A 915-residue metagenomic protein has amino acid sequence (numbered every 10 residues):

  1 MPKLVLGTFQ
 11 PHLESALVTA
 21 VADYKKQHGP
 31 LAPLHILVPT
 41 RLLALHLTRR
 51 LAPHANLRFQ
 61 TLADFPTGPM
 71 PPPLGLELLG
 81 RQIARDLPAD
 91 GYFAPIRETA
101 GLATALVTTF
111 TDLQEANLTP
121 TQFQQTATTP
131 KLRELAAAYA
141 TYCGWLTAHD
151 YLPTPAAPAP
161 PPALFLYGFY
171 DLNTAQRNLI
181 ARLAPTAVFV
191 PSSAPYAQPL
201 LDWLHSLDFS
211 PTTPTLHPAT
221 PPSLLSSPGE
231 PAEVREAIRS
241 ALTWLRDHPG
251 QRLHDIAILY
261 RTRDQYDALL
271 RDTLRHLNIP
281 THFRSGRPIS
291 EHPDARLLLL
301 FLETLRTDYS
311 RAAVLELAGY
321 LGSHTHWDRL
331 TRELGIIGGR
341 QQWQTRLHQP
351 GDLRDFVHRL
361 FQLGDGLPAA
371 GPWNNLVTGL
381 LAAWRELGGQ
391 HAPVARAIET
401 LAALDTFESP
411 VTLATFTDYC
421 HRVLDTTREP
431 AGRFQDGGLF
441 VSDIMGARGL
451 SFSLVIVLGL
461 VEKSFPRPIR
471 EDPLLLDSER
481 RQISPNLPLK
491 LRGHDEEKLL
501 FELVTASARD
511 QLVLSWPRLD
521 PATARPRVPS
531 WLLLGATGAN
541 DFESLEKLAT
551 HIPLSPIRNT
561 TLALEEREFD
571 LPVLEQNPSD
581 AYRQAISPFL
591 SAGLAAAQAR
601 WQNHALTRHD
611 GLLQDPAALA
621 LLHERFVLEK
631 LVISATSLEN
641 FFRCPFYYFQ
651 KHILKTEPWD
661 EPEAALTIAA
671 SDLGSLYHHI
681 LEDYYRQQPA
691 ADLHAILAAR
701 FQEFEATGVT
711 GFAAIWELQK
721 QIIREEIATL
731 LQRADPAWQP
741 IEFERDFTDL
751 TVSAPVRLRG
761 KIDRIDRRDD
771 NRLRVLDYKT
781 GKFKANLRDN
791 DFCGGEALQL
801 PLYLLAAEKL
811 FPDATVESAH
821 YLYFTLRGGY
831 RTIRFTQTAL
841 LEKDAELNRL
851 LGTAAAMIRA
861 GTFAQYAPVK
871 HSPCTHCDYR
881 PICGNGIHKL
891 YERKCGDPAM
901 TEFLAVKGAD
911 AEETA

Functional and structural regions predicted by a protein language model:
M1-L34, L43, L51-A52, G68-L74 (+3 more regions): ASCE RecA-like P-loop NTPase motor cores that couple ATP hydrolysis to mechanical translocation on nucleic acids
P2-T61, H205-G828, R834-L904, G908-A909 (+1 more regions): Anion-coordinating catalytic cores for phosphoryl-, nucleotidyl-, and glycosidic chemistry
V38-A159, T174, T325-G351: Basic/charged alpha-beta structural segments of nucleotide/phosphate-handling enzymes
P66-P72, A197-L201, S290-L297, P468: Short, charged, surface-exposed secondary-structure boundary motifs
T67, N173-T174, F465, F783: Conserved protein kinase catalytic core
T99, T126-T129, A194-Q198, H292 (+3 more regions): Serine-centered coil/turn micro-motif
G101-T119, V188, H604, V632 (+1 more regions): Structured, non-catalytic alpha/beta "coupling" segments that mediate domain-domain communication and provide generic
P120-S206, S226-G229, E233, S453-L454 (+4 more regions): Conserved helicase NTPase motor core
